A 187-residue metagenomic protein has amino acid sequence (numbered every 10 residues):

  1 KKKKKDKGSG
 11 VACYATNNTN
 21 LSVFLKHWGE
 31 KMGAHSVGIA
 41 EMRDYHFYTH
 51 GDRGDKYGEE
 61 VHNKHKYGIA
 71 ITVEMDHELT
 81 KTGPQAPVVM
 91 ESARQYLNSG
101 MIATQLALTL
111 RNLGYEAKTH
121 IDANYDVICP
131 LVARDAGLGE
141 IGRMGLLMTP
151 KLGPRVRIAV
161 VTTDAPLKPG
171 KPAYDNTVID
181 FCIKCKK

Functional and structural regions predicted by a protein language model:
K1-E41, H65: Iron-sulfur (Fe-S) cluster-binding modules
K26, H35-K187: Catalytic cores of enzyme domains
